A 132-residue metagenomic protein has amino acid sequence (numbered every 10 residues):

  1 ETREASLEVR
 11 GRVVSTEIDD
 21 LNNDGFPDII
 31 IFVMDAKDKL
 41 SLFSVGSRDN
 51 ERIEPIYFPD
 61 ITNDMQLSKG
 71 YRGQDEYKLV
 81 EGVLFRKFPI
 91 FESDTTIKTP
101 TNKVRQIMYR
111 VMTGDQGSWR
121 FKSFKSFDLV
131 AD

Functional and structural regions predicted by a protein language model:
E1-R3, L40-F58, M108-Q116: Beta-propeller blade repeat segments, especially FG-GAP/WD-type strand-to-loop junctions in 6- to 7-bladed propeller
E1-V13, K122-D132: Terminal domain-start segments
S6-L7, V33-A36, T95-T101: Short consensus segments that form the blades of beta-propeller domains, in both extracellular/periplasmic
L7-E8, P59-M65: Surface loop/turn signatures of beta-propeller and other carbohydrate-active proteins
D20-V33, V80-P89: Acidic/hydrophobic-patterned starts of short beta strands in beta-sheet-rich repeat architectures
V33-D38, S47-D49, P89-D94: Short, flexible beta-strand-to-coil junctions
M65-D132: Acidic, small-residue rich beta-repeat scaffolds with periodic aromatic anchors
